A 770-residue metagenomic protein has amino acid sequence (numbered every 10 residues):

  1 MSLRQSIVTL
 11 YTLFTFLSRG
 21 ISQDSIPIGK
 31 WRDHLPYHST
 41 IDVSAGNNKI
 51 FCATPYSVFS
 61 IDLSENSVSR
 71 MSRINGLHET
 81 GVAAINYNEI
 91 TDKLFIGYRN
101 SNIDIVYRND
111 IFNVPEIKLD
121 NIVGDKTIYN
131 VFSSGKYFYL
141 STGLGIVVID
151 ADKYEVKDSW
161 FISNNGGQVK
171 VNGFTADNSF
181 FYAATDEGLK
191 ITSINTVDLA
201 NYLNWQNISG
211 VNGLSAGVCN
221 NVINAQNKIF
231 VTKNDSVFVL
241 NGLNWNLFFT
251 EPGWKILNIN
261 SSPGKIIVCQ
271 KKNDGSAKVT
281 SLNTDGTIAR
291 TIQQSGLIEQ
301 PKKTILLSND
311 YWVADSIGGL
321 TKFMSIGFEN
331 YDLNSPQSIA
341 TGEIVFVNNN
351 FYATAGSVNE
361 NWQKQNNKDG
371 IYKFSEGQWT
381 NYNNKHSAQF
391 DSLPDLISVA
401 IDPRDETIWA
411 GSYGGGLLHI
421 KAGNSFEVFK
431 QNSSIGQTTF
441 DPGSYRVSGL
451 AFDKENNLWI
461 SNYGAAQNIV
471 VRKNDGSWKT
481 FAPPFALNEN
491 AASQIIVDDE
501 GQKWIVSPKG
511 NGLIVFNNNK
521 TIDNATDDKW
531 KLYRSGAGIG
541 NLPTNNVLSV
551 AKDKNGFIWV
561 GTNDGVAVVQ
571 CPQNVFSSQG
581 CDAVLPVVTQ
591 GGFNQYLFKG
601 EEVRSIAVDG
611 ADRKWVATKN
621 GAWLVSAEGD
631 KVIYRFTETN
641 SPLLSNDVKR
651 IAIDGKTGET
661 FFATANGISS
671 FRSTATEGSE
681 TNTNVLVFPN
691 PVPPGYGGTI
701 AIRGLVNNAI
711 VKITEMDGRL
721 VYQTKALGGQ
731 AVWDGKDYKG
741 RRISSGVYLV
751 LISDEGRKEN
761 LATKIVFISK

Functional and structural regions predicted by a protein language model:
M1-Q5, K770: Positively charged n-region of N-terminal signal peptides that target proteins for export
V8-Y11, S679-K712, Q730-W733, G756-K758: Glycine-centered coil/turn sites that cap beta-strands in beta-rich domains
Y11-G20: Hydrophobic h-region of N-terminal signal peptides that target proteins for export in Gram-negative bacteria
I21-N684, L720, L751: Carboxylate-rich, polar loop motifs that coordinate divalent cations or form catalytic acidic clusters
E79, N707, K739, S744-S745: Surface-exposed loops/turns
I713-V721, Y748: Short, glycine-anchored, charge-dense loop/turn motifs used at functional sites
L720-I743, D754-E759: Glycine-centered tight-turn motifs at strand-turn-strand junctions
L749-K770: C-terminal tail/sorting-segment detector
